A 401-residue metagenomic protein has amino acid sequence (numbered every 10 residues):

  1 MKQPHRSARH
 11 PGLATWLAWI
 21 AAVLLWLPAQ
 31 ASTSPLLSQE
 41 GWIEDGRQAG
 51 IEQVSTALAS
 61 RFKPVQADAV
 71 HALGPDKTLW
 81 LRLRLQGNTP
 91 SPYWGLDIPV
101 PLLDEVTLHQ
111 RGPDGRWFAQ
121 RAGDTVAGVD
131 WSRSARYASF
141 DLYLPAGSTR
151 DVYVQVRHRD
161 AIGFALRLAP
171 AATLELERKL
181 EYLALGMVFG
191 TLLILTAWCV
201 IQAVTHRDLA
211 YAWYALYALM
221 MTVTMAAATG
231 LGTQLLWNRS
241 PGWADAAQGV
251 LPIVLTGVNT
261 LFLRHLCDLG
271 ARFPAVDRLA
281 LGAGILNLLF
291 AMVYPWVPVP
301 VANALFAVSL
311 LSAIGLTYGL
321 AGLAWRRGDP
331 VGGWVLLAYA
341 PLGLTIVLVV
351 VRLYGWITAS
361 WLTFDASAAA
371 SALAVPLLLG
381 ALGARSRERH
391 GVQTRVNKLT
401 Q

Functional and structural regions predicted by a protein language model:
M1-P11: N-terminal secretory signal peptides that target proteins for export/translocation
A14, A18-W19, K398-Q401: Soluble, non-transmembrane domains of integral membrane proteins
W16-P28: Bacterial N-terminal signal peptides
S32-E181: Soluble non-transmembrane domains of integral membrane proteins
A171-W198: Cytosolic-side membrane-insertion boundary helix
T196-A218: Juxtamembrane interface at the cytosolic side of transmembrane helices
T224-V258, F262-H265, G270-L399: Interfacial "cap-and-anchor" motif at the non-cytosolic start of specific transmembrane alpha-helices
